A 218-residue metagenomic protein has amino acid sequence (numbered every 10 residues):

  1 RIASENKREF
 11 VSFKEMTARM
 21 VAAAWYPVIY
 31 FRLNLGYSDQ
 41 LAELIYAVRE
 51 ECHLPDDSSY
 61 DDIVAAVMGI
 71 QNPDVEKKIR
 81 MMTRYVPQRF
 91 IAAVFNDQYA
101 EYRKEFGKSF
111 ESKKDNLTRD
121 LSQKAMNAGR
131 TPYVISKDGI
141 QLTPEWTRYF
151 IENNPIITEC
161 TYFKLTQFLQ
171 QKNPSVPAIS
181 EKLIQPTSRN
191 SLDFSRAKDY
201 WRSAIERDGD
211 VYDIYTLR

Functional and structural regions predicted by a protein language model:
R1-S203, R207: Mixed-charge, low-complexity interaction segments
D213-T216: Short cysteine-rich clusters marking metal-coordination/redox-active sites
